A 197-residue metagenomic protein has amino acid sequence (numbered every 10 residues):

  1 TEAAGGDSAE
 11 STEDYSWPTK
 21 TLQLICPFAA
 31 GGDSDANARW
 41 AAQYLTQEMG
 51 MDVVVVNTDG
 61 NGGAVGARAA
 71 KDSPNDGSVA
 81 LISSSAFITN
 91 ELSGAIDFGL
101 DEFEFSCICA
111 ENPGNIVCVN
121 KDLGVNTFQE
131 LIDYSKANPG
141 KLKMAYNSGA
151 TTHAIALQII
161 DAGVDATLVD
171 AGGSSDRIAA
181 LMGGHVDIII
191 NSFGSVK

Functional and structural regions predicted by a protein language model:
T1-T19: Short, low-complexity disordered leader/linker segments with a strong preference for bacterial N-terminal type II
T19-A29, V53-V56, V79-I82, G140-A145 (+1 more regions): Short, well-ordered beta-strand elements
Q23-A38, D59-N61, A145-T151: Extracytoplasmic "Venus flytrap"
A36, G50-R68: Early extracytoplasmic/lumenal segment of secretory-pathway proteins
L45, A69-S78, L92-D176: Hinge/capping helix and adjacent helix->loop/strand transition within the periplasmic-binding protein
M51, S73-I82, G140-L142, V164 (+1 more regions): Alpha-to-beta junction loops
T58-G66, S148, L168-A179, S192-S195: Short helix-initiation/N-cap motifs at beta->coil->alpha
S85-A95, A154-D161, I188-K197: A ligand-binding cleft/hinge motif common to bilobed small-molecule-binding domains
